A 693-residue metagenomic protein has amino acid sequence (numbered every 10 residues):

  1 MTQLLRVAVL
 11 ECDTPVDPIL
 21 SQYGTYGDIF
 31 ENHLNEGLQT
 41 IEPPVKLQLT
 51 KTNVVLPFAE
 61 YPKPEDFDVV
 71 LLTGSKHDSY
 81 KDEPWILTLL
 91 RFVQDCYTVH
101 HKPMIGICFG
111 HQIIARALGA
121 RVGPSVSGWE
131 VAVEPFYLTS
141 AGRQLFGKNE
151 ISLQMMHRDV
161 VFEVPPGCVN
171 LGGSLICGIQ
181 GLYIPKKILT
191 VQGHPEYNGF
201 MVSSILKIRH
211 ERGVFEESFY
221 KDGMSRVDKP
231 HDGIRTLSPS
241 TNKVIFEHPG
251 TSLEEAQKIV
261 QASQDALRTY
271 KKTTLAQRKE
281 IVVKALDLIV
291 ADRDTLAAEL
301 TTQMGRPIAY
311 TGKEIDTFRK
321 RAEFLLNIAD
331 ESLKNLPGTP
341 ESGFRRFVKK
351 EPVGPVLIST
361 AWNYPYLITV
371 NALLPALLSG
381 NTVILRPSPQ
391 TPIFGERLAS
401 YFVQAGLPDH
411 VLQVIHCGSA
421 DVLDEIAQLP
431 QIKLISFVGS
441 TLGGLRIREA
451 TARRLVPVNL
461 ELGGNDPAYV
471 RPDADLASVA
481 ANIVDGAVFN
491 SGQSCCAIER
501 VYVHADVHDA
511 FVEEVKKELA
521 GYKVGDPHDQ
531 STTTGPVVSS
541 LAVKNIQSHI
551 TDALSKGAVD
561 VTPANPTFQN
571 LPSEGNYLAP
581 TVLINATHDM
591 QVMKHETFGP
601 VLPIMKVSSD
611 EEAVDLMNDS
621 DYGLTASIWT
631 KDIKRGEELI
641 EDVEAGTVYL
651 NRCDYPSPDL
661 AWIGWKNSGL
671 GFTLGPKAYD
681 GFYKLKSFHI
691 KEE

Functional and structural regions predicted by a protein language model:
E36-G37, I41-I105: Flexible gly/pro-rich beta->alpha loop and the following alpha-helix that scaffold active-site loops
Y97-R121: Catalytic nucleophile loop
L118-F200, I435: Pocket-forming structural segment of enzyme catalytic cores
Y197-D232: Acyltransferase
K221, K229, G233-F344, V538: N-terminal Rossmann-like NAD(P)+-binding subdomain of aldehyde/semialdehyde dehydrogenases
K243-E247, I432, N570-S573, Y577-E693: Conserved C-terminal structural/oligomerization subdomain of aldehyde/semialdehyde dehydrogenase
L336-S478, V607: Rossmann-like NAD(P) dinucleotide-binding subdomain of oxidoreductase/dehydrogenase enzymes
L442-T587, L650: ALDH superfamily catalytic-core signature
